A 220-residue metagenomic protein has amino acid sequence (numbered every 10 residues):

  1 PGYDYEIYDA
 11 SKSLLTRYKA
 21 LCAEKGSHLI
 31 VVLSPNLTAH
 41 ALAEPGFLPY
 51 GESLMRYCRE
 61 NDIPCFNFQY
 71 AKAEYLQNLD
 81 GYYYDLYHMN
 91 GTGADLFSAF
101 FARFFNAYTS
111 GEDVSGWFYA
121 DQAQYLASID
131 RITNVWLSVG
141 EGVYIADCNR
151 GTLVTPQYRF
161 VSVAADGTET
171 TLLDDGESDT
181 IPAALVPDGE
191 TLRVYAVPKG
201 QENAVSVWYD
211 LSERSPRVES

Functional and structural regions predicted by a protein language model:
P1-K25, F118-D130: Secreted/periplasmic serine-hydrolase-like ester/acetyl group-modifying domain
K19-G46: Active-site segments of SGNH/GDSL-like serine hydrolases that catalyze O-acetyl group transfer/hydrolysis on lipids
N36-Q69: Substrate-gating cap/lid alpha-helix
Y83-F118: Histidine-centered active-site loop/cap adjacent to the catalytic His in serine esterases/O-acetyl transfer systems
V154-Y158: Solvent-exposed loop segments of extracellular immunoglobulin-like
T171-S178: Short beta-strand segments within Ig-like beta-sandwich modules, predominantly Fibronectin type-III
T180-T191: Surface-exposed, short loops/turns at beta-strand junctions within beta-sandwich domains
N203-E219: Edge beta-strands of extracellular beta-sandwich domains
